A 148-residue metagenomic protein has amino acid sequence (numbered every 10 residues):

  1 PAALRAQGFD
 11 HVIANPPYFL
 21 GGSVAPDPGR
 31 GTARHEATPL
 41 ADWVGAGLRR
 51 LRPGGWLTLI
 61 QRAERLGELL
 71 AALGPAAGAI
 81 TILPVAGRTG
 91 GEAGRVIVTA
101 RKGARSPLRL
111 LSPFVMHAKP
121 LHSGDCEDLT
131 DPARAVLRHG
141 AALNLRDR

Functional and structural regions predicted by a protein language model:
P1-Q7: Short conserved loop adjoining the S-adenosyl-L-methionine
A2, F19, L66-G67: Short, active-site-adjacent cap segments at secondary-structure transitions
A3, P17, P84, P107-R109 (+1 more regions): Residue-level preference for alpha-helix termini and adjacent loops
Q7-H11, P16-R50: Mobile active-site "lid"/loop adjacent to the S-adenosyl-L-methionine
F19, A76, G103: Phosphate/oxyanion-binding loops and surfaces in catalytic or ligand/nucleic-acid-binding neighborhoods
T32-E36, T89, H122: Alpha-helix initiation/capping motif
A37-A93, I97: Conserved Class I SAM-dependent methyltransferase catalytic core
E92-R148: SAM/dcSAM-binding transferase cores
